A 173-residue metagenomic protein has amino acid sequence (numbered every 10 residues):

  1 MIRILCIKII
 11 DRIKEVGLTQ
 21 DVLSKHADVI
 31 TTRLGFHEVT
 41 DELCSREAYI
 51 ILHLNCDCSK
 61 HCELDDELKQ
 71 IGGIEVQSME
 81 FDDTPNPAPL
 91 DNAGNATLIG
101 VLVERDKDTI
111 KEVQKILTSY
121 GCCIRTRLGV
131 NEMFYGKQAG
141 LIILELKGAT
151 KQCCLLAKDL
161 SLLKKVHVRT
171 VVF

Functional and structural regions predicted by a protein language model:
M1-F173: Long, contiguous binding/interaction regions
